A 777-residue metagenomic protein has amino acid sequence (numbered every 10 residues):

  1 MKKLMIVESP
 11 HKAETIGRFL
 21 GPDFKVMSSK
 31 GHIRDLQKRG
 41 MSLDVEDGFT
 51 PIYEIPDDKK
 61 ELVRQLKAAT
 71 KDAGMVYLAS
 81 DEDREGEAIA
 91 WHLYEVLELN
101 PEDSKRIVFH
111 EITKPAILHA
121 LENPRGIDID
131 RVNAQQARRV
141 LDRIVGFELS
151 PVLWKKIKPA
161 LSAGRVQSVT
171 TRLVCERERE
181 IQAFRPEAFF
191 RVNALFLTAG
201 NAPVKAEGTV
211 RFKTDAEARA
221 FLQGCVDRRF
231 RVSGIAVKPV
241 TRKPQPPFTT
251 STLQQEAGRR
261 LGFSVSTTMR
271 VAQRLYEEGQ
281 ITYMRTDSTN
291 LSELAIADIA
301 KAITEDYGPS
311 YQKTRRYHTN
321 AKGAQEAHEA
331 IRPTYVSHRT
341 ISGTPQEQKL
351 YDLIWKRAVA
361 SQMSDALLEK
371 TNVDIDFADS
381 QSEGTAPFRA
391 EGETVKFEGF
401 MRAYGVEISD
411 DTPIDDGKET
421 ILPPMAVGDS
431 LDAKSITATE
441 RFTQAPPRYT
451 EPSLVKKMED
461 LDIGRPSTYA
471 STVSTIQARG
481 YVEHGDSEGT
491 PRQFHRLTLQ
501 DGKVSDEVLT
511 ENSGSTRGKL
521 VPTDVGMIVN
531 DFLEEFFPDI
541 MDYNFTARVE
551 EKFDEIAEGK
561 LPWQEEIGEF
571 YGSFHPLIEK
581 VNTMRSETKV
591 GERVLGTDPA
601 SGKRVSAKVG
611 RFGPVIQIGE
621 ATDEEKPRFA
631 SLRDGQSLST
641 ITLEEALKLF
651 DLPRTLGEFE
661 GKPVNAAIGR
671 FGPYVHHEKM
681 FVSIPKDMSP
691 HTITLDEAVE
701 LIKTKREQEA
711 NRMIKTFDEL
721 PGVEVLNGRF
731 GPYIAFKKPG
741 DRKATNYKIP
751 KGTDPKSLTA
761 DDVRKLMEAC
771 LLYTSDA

Functional and structural regions predicted by a protein language model:
M1-R139, E148, G308, R315 (+2 more regions): Intrinsically disordered, low-complexity regulatory segments
K2-L4, T15, P22, V96 (+9 more regions): Basic, low-complexity terminal or inter-domain segments flanking catalytic cores
P10-A13, D23-V26, K30, P56-A73 (+18 more regions): Amphipathic alpha-helical transducer elements in NTP-driven molecular machines
S28, P151, S168, E176-R177 (+3 more regions): Accessory interaction regions appended to the cores of large information-processing enzymes
A116-R191: C-terminal or mid-to-C-terminal helical accessory/interaction module adjacent to the motor/catalytic core
K156, C175-K213, R260: C-terminal helical "lid" subdomain and adjoining coupling/linker elements of P-loop NTPases
R228-P246, S251: Pre-Walker A segment
